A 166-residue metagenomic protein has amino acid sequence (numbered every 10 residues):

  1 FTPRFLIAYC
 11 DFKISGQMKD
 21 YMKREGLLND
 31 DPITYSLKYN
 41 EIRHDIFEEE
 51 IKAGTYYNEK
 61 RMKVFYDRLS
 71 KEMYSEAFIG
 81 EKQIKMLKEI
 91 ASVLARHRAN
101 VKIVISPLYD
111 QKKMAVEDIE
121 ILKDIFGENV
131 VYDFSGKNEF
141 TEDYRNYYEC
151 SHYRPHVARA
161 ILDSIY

Functional and structural regions predicted by a protein language model:
F1-R96: Secreted/periplasmic serine-hydrolase-like ester/acetyl group-modifying domain
Y21-G26, S36, N40, E50 (+3 more regions): Short, Lys/Arg-enriched charge-dense amphipathic segments
R68, E72, N100, G136-E139: A generic structural signal for ordered alpha-helices
M73-G80, V104-D110, Y147-S151: Second-shell loop/turn segments in exported
Q83-L87, I103-S106, S164: Structured catalytic/translocation cores of nucleotide/phosphate-coupled proteins
I90-M114: Active-site segments of SGNH/GDSL-like serine hydrolases that catalyze O-acetyl group transfer/hydrolysis on lipids
K113-Y166: C-terminal regions of proteins
